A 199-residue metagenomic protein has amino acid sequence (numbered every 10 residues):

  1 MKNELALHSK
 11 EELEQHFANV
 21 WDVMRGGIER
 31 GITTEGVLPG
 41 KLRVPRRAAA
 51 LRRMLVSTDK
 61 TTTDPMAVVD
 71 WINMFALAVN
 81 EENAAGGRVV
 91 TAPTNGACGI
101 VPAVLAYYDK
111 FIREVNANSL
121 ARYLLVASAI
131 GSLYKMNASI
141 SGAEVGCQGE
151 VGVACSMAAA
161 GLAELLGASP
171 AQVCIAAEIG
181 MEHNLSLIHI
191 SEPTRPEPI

Functional and structural regions predicted by a protein language model:
M1-L5: Flexible glycine-/small-residue-enriched beta->alpha junction loops that bind anionic phosphate/pyrophosphate groups
L7-G146: Accessory "access/gating" subregions that flank catalytic or transport cores
P102, A121, L125-S128, S156 (+2 more regions): Internal, well-ordered alpha-helical scaffold/interface segments that support domain packing or protein-protein contacts
P102-K110, M157-L166: Short glycine/serine- and small hydrophobic-enriched flexible loop segments
A129, L133, C147-Q148, A176-L187: Flexible glycine/proline-rich, aromatic-decorated loop/lid segments
V151-V153: Aromatic-lined, polymer-binding surfaces characteristic of secreted/periplasmic polysaccharide-degrading enzymes
G167-I175: Glycine-rich phosphate/pyrophosphate-binding loops and their adjacent beta-strand/loop elements at enzyme active sites
I188-I199: Single conserved hydrophobic/aromatic residue that forms the stacking wall/gate of nucleotide- or nucleobase-binding
